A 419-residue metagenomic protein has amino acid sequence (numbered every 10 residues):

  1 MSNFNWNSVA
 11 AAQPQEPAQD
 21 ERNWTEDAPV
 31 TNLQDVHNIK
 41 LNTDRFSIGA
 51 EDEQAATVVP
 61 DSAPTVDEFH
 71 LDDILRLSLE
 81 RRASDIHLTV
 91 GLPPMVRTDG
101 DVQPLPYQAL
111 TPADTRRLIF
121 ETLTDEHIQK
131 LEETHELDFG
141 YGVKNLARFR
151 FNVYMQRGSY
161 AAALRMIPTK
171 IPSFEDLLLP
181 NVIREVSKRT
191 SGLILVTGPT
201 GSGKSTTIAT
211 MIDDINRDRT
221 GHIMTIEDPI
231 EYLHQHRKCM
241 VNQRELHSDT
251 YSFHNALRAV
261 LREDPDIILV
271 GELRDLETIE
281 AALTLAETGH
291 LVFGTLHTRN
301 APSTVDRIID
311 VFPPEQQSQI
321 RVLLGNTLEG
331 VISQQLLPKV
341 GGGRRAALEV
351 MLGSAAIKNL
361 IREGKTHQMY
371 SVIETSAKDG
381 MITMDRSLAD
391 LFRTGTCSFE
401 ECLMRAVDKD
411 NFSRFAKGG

Functional and structural regions predicted by a protein language model:
S2-G419: Short, flexible helix-loop junctions that flank or precede catalytic/ligand sites
